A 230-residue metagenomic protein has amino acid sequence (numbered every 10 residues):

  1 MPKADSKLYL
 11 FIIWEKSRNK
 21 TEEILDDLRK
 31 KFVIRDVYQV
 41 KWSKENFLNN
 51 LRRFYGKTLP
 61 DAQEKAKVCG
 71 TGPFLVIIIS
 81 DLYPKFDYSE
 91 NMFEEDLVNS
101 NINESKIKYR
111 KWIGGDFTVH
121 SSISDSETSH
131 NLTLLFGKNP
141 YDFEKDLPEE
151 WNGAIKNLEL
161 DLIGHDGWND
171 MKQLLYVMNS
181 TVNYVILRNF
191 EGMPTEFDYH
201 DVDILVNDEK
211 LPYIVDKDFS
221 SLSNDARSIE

Functional and structural regions predicted by a protein language model:
M1-L158: Non-catalytic terminal and connector segments of soluble metabolic enzymes
T21-F32, L174-V177, N207-F219: Amphipathic alpha-helical segments
K30-V40, V182-I186, V215-I229: Short secondary-structure junctions
Y88-S89, E196, V215-D216: Short glycine-/acidic-enriched loop or helix-start segments at secondary-structure transitions that form or flank
G114-D116, Y199-H200, A226-S228: Short Gly/Ser/Thr- and Asp/Glu-enriched loop/turn motifs at secondary-structure junctions
Y141-I186: Helical scaffold of the NTase/Pol beta-like nucleotidyltransferase catalytic core
D161-M171, L205-E230: Metal-dependent nucleotidyltransferase catalytic core
W168-Y213: Active-site nucleotide-donor binding segment shared across nucleotidyl transfer reactions
